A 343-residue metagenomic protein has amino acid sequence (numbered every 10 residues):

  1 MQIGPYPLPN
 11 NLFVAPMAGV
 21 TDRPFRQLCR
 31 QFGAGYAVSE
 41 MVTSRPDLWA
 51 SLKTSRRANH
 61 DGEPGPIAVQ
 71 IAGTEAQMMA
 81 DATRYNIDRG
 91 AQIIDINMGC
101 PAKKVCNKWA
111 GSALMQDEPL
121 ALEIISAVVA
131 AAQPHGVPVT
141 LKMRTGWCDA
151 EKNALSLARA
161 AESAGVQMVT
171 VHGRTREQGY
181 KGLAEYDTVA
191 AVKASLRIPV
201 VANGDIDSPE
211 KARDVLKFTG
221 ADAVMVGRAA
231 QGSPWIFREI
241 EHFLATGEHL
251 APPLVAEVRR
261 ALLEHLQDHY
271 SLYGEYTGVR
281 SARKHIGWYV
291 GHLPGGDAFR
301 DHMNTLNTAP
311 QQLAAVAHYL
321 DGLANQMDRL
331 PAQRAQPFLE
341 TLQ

Functional and structural regions predicted by a protein language model:
M1-L12, D47-I67, C100-W109, A132-L141 (+1 more regions): N-terminal small/glycine-rich loop or linker at the start of catalytic domains across soluble metabolic enzymes
Q2, M17-Q92: Glycine-rich, positively charged N-terminal anion/phosphate-binding segment
G4, L8, L12-F13, A18 (+7 more regions): Alpha/beta catalytic cores of nucleotide-metabolism and tRNA/nucleoside-modifying enzymes
M17-G19, V42-S44, A72-T74, G99-P101 (+4 more regions): Active-site beta-loop-alpha junctions enriched in small/polar residues
Q31, A80-I94, M98-A110, E118-I198: Alpha/beta enzyme core
A37-V38, A68-Q70, D95-N97, T140 (+2 more regions): Conserved beta-strand positions in the central sheet of alpha/beta enzyme cores
M115: Aromatic- and acidic-residue-enriched carbohydrate-binding clefts of CAZyme catalytic domains
